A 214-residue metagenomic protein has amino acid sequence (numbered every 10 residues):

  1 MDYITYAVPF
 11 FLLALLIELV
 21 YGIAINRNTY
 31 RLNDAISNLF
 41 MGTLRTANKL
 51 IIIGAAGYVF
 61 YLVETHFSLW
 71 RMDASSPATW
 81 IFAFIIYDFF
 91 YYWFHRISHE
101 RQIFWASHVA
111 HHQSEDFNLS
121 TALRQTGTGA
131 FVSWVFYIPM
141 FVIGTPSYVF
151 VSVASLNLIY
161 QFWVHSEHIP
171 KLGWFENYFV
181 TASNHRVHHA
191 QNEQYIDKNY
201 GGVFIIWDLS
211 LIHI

Functional and structural regions predicted by a protein language model:
M1-L12: Hydrophobic transmembrane alpha-helical segments in integral membrane proteins
F10-V20, G57, F84-F89: Central hydrophobic cores of alpha-helical transmembrane segments in multi-pass inner-membrane proteins across all
A14-A24, W93-R101: Membrane-water interface of transmembrane alpha-helices
I17-S37: Membrane-interface helix-loop junction between the first two transmembrane segments
T29-L32, W70-S76, A110-H111: Helix-boundary and loop/linker segments of multi-pass membrane transporters
L32-M41, E115-F117: Cytosolic juxtamembrane amphipathic/interface segments immediately preceding and feeding into a transmembrane helix
T43-I52, S75-I212: Membrane-embedded catalytic scaffold of the fatty acid hydroxylase/desaturase
Y58-I81: Juxtamembrane/interfacial segments at transmembrane-helix boundaries in multi-pass membrane proteins
